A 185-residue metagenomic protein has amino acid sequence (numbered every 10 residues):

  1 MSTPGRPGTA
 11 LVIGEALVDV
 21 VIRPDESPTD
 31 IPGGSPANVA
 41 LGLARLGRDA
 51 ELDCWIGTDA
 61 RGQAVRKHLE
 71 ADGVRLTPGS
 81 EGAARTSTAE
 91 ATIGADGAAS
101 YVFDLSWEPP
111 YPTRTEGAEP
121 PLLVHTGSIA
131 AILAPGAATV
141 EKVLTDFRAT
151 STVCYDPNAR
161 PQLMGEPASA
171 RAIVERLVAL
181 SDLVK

Functional and structural regions predicted by a protein language model:
M1-R23: Positively charged, low-complexity intrinsically disordered leader regions
G5, E119, A179: Structured loop/turn residues at beta-strand edges in well-structured enzyme cores
G14, C54-I56, P157: Short beta-strand/turn micro-motifs composed of small residues that flank or help shape donor/cofactor-binding pockets
V20, R48-L133, A149, V153: Conserved N-terminal subdomain of the carbohydrate kinase-like
E26-G42: Short catalytic helix/loop segments, enriched in acidic residues and glycine and frequently bearing histidine
G34-S35, R61, T139: Conserved alpha-helical elements of sugar-nucleotide-dependent glycosyltransferases
L123-K185: Conserved beta-alpha-beta core of the PfkB/ribokinase-like small-molecule kinase fold
